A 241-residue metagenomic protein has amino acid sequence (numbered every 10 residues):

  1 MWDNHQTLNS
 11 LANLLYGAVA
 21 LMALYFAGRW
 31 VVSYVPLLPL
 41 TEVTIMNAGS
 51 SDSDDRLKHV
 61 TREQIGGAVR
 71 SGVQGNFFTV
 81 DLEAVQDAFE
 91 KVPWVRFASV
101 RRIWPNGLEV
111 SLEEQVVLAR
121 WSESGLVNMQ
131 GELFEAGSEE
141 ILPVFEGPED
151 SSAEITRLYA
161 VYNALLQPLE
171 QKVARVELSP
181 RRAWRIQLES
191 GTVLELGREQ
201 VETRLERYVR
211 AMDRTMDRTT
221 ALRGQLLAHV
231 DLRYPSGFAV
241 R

Functional and structural regions predicted by a protein language model:
M1-T44, D52-N76, V80-K91, F97-R241: Charged, solvent-exposed interaction patches on well-folded alpha/beta domains that mediate macromolecular contacts
